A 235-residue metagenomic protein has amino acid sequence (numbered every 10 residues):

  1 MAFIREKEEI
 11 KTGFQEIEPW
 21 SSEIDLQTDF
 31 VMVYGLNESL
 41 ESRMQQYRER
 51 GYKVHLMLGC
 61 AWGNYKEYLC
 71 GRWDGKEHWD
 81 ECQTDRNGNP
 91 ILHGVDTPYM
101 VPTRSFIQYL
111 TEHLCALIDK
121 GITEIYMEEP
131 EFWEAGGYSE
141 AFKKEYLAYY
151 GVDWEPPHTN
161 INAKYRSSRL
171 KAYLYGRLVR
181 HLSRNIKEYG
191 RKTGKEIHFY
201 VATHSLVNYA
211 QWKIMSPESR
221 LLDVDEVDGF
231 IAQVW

Functional and structural regions predicted by a protein language model:
A2-Q46, R50, H113-I125, D225-F230: Catalytic domains of carbohydrate-active enzymes, especially glycoside hydrolases
G13-I24, D29-R43, A61-Y65, W133-E134 (+2 more regions): Acidic-and-aromatic substrate-binding clefts and catalytic sites of carbohydrate-active enzymes
M32-H93, E124-E134, G190-Y200: Glycine-rich, aromatic-flanked loop segments that form ligand/cofactor-binding clefts across common enzyme folds
L40-Q45, L114-C115, G176-K187, E218: Generic structural signal for well-ordered alpha-helices, preferentially at hydrophobic/aromatic core positions
L56, C60-K120, W154-A172, R180: Active-site-adjacent "subsite" loops/lids of carbohydrate-active enzymes
W73-D85, Y146-N160, P217-W235: Acidic, His- and aromatic-enriched active-site or binding-groove loops in soluble protein domains that engage sugars
E128-A163, A202-N208: Active-site-proximal loop/short-helix segments that contain or immediately flank catalytic acid/base residue(s)
V179-W235: Substrate-binding cleft/loops of secretory-pathway carbohydrate-active enzymes
